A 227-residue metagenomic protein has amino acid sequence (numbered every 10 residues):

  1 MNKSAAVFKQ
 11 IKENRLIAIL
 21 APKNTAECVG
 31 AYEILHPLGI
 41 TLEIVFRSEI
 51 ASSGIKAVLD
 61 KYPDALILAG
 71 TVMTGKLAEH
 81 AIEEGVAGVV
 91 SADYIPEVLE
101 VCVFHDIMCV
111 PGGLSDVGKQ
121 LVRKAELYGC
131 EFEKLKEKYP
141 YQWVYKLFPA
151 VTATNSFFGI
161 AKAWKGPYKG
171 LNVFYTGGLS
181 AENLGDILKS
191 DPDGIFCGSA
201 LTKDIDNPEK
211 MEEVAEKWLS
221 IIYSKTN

Functional and structural regions predicted by a protein language model:
M1-G85, G170, A181-E182, D206-N227: Conserved N-terminal beta1-alpha1 strand-loop-helix module at the mouth
T25, T152, K203: Short acidic, S/G/P-rich loop/turn micro-motifs used as interaction or catalytic elements
I34, A57, H80, V101 (+5 more regions): Well-formed, non-transmembrane alpha-helical positions, independent of function
T41-L42, G88, V144, G194: Residues at the N-termini of beta-strands
V58, A65, F104-H105, A125-E126 (+2 more regions): Short amphipathic alpha-helical patches
A65-L68, V90-D93, G113-K119, I195-F196 (+1 more regions): A general structural signal for short secondary-structure boundary/capping elements
M73-L77, E84-L184, A200: Conserved anion-binding
G159-K225: Hydrophobic secondary-structure block in the mid-to-C-terminal portion of proteins
